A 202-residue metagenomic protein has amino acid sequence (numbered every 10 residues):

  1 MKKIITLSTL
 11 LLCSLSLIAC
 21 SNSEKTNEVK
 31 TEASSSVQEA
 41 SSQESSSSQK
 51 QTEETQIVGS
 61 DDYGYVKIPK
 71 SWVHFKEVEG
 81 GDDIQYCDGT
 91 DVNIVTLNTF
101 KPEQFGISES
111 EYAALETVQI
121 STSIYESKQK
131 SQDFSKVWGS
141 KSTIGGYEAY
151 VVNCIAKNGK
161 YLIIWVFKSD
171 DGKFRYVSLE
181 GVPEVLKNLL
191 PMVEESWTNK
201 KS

Functional and structural regions predicted by a protein language model:
M1-I4: Positively charged n-region of N-terminal signal peptides that target proteins for export
T6, S23-P69: N-terminal, intrinsically disordered, polar/charged segments of Gram-positive cell-envelope systems that serve as
S16-A19: C-terminal motif of bacterial Sec signal peptides marking the signal peptidase cleavage site
K50-I57, G80-D83, T143-N153: Short, hydrophobic/aromatic-rich segments at coil-to-beta transitions
Y65-A114: Secretory pathway targeting signatures of secreted, lumenal, and periplasmic proteins
K70-S71, G89-V92, G145-Y147, F167-R175: Short, solvent-exposed coil/turn segments at beta-strand boundaries
W72, K173-S202: Surface-exposed amphipathic alpha-helical segments
S121-S169: Signature of long, low-cysteine stretches enriched in small and polar/charged residues
